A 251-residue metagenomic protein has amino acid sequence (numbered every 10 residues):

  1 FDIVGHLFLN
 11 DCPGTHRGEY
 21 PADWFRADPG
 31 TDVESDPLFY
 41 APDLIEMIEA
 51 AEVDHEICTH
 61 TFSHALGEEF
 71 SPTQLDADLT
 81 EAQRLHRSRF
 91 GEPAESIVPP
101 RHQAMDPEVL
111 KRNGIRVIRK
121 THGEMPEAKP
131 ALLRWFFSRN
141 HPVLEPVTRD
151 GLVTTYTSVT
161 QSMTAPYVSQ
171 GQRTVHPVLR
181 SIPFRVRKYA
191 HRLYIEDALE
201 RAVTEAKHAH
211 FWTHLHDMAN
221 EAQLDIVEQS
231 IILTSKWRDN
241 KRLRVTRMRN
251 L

Functional and structural regions predicted by a protein language model:
F1-L152, R187-F211, A219-L251: Catalytic alpha-helical scaffold of carbohydrate-active enzymes acting on polysaccharides/glycoconjugates
H141-Y194: A conserved mid-domain beta-alpha-beta active-site/ligand-binding segment of alpha/beta enzyme cores
S162, H216-A219: Short acidic, S/G/P-rich loop/turn micro-motifs used as interaction or catalytic elements
